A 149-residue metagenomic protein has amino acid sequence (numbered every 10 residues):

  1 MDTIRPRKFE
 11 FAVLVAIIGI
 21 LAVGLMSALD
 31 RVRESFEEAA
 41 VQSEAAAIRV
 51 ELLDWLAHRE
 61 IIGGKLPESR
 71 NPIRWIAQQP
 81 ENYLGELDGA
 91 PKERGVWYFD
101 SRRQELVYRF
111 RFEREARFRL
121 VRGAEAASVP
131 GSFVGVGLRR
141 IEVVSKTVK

Functional and structural regions predicted by a protein language model:
M1-R33: N-terminal single-pass transmembrane signal-anchor helix
R5-R7, I61-I62, G131: Short, intrinsically disordered/low-complexity patches at protein termini and at juxtamembrane boundaries
F36-I61: Membrane-proximal N-terminal amphipathic helix
L52-E86: Short, glycine/small-hydrophobic-rich surface segments
Y83-V121: Structured, soluble extracytoplasmic/luminal domains of envelope-associated proteins
E105-K149: Short, surface-exposed interaction loops/tails
